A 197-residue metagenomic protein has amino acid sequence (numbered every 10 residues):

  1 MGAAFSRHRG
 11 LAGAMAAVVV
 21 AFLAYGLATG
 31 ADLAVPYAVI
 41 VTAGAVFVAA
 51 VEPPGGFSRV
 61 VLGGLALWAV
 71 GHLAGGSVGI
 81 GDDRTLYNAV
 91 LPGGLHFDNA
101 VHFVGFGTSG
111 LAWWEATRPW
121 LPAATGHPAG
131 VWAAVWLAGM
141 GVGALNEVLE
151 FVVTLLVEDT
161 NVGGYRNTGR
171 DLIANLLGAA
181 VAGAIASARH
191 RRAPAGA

Functional and structural regions predicted by a protein language model:
M1-A14, G56: N-terminal membrane topogenic signal
L23-P36, F47-G56: Short, hydrophobic transmembrane alpha-helix segments
V35-I40, G56-A69: Cytoplasmic-side transmembrane-helix entry/capping segments in multi-pass membrane proteins
V48-G63, L121-A129: Membrane-interface helix-boundary motifs at transmembrane edges
L65-G75, G110-W114, A138-N146, E150 (+1 more regions): Alpha-helical transmembrane segments of multi-pass membrane proteins
I80-A89, F97, A144-L176, A180: Interfacial helix-loop-helix junctions of multi-pass membrane proteins
G94-W113, G169-L177: Membrane-interface loop-to-helix entry segments
R170-A197: Primarily interfacial, aromatic-capped hydrophobic alpha-helices that serve as membrane anchors
